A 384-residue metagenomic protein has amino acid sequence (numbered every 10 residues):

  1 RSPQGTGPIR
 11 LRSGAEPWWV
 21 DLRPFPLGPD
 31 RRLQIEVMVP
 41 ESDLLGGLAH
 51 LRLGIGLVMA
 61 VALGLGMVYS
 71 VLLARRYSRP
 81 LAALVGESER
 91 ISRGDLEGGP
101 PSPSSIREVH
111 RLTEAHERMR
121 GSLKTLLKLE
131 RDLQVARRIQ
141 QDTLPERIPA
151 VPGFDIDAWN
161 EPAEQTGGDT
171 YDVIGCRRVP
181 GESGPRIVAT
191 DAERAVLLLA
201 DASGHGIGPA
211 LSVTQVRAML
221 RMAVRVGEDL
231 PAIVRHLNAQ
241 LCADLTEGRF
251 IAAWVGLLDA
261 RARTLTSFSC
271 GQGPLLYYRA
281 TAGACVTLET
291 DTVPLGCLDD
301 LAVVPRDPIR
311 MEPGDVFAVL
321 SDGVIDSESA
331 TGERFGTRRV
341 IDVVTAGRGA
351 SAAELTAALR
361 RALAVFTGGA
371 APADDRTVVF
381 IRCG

Functional and structural regions predicted by a protein language model:
R1-G28: Membrane-proximal, non-catalytic sensory/regulatory domains of signal-transducing membrane proteins
L27-I35, L96, D191-V196, G314-V316: Short hydrophobic/glycine-rich mini-motifs in sensory/regulatory modules that couple input to downstream signaling
V39-V58: Membrane-interface helix-start motif
E41, V109, H116-L133: Interdomain signal-transducing alpha-helical coiled-coil linkers
G54, V58-S78: Cytosolic-side ends of inner-membrane transmembrane helices, especially those that anchor bacterial signal-transduction
L73, V234, W254, D307-V319 (+1 more regions): C-terminal catalytic subdomain
R76-I91, E97-M119: HAMP signal relay modules and closely related sensory coiled-coil linkers that couple transmembrane inputs to cytosolic
L123-A318, A370-G384: … and, occasionally, acidic/histidine-rich disordered N-termini of signaling adaptors
